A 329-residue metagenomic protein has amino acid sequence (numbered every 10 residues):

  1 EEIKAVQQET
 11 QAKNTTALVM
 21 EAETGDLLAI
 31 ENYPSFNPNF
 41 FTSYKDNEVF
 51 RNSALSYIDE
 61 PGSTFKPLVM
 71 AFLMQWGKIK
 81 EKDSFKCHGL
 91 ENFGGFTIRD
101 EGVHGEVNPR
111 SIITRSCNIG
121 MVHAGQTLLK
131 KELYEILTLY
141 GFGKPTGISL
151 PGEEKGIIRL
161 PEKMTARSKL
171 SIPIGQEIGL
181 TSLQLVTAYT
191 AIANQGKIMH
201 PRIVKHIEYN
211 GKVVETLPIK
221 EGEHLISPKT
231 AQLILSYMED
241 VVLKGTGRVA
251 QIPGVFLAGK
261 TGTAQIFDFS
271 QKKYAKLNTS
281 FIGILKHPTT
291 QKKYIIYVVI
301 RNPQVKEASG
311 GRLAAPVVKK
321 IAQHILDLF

Functional and structural regions predicted by a protein language model:
E1-T15: Conserved, well-ordered alpha-helix/loop/beta-strand core segments that scaffold catalytic motifs
I3, C117, A322: Short amphipathic alpha-helical/adjacent loop interface patches that line ligand and macromolecule-binding sites
T15-S63, L68-I300, G310: Beta-lactam-recognizing serine transpeptidase/beta-lactamase-like catalytic domain environment
V213-E215, R312-F329: Short, gly/Ser/Thr-rich active-site loops of penicillin-recognizing serine hydrolases
P303-L313: A short acidic/glycine-rich loop-to-helix N-cap element
